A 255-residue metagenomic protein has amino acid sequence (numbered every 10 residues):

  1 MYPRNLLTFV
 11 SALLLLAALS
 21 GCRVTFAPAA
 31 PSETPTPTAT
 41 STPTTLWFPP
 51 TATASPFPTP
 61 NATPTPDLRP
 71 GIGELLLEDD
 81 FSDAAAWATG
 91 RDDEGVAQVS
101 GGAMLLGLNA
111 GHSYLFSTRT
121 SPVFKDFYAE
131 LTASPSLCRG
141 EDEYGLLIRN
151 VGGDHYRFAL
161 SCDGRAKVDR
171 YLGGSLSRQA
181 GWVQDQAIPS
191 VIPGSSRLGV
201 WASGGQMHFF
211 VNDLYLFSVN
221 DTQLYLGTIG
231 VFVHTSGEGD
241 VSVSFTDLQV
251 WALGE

Functional and structural regions predicted by a protein language model:
C22-E74, E78: Ser/Thr-rich, Proline-interspersed low-complexity disordered segments
L75-E94: Short, tryptophan-glycine- and acidic/Ser/Thr-enriched carbohydrate-recognition patches
F81, L131, I192-V219, L248: Carbohydrate-binding surfaces in secreted/extracellular proteins
G95-Y114: Short carbohydrate-recognition loop motifs
N109-G173: Secretory/extracellular carbohydrate-interaction modules and structurally similar beta-sandwich "look-alikes"
G174-R197: Short, aromatic/His-centered strand-loop micro-motif at the edge of beta-sheets
V219-D247: Flexible glycan-contacting loops in extracellular carbohydrate-active proteins
